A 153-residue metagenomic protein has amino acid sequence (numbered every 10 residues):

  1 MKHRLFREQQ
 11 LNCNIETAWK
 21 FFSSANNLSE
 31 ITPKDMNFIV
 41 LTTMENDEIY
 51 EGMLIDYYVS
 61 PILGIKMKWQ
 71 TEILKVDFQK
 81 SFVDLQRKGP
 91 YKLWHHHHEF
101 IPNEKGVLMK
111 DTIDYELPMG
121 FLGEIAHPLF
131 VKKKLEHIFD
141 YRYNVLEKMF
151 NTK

Functional and structural regions predicted by a protein language model:
M1-N46, Y50: Hydrophobic ligand-binding cavity/cleft-lining segments
R4-F6, K66-Q70, L93-H96: Short, surface-exposed coil-to-beta transition loops
F6-N12, Y58, E72, E99-I101 (+1 more regions): Generic structural detector for well-ordered beta-strands
L11-C13, V59-L63, K75, P90 (+1 more regions): Beta-strand elements of well-folded, non-transmembrane domains
N14-I15, N46, L74-S81, E99-L108: A short, structured loop/turn motif at beta-sheet edges
T17-F22, L28, I55-Y57, I73 (+3 more regions): Hydrophobic pocket/interface hotspot
V40-K88, Y141-N144, K148, T152: Glycine-rich portal/gate segments that line the openings of hydrophobic small-molecule binding cavities
Q86-H137: Beta-strand/loop substructures that line and gate deep hydrophobic ligand-binding cavities in soluble
